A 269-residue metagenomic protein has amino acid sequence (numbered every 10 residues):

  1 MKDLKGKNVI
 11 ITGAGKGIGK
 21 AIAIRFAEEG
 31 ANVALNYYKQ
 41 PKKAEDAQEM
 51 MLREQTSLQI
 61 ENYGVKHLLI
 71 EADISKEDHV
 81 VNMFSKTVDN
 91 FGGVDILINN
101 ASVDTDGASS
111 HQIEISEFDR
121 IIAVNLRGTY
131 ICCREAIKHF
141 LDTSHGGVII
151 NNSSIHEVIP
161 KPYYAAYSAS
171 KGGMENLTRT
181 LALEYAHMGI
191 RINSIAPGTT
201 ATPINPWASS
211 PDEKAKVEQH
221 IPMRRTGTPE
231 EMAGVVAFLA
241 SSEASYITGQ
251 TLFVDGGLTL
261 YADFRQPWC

Functional and structural regions predicted by a protein language model:
G15-G17: Conserved glycine-rich cofactor-binding loop
V80, A108-S110, E114-I122, V217: Substrate-binding pocket helix/loop in short-chain dehydrogenase/reductase
G107, A237, T248-C269: Short C-terminal tail/terminal secondary-structure segment of NAD(P)H-dependent dehydrogenase/reductase domains
C133, S170, T178: Active-site helix of classical SDR
K138, D142, L183-H187, S245: Alpha-helical segment proximal to the catalytic Tyr-Lys
S154: Residue(s) in the substrate-gating loop at a strand-loop-helix junction that position the organic substrate next
S194, D212-I247, V254-G256: C-terminal helical subdomain
